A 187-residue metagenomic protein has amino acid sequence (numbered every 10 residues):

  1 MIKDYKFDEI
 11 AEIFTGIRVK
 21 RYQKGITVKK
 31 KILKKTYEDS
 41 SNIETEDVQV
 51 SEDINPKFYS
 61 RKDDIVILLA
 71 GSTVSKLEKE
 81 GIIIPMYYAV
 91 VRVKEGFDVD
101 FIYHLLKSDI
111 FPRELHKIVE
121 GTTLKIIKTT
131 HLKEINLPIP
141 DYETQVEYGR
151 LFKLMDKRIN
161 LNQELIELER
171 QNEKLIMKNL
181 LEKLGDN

Functional and structural regions predicted by a protein language model:
M1-K29, S41, D141-N187: Non-catalytic DNA-recognition/assembly elements of restriction-modification systems
F7-V19, I32-S41, F58-S75, L105-L115: Short Ser/Thr-interspersed hydrophobic loop/turn segments at strand-loop and sheet-helix junctions that line or gate
Q23-K30, K57-S60, K76-Y87: Short, surface-exposed loop/turn microsegments at beta-strand edges and helix-strand junctions
Q49-P56: Short alpha-helix capping/helix-loop boundary micro-motifs
L68-L106: A short beta-sheet element
K76-G81, I110-K117, K133-I139, F152-K153 (+1 more regions): A general structural signal for short secondary-structure boundary/capping elements
I82-M86, G121-E147, K153: A short glycine-rich beta-alpha junction/loop motif
F101-I135: Conserved, surface-exposed functional patches that form binding/active-site neighborhoods
